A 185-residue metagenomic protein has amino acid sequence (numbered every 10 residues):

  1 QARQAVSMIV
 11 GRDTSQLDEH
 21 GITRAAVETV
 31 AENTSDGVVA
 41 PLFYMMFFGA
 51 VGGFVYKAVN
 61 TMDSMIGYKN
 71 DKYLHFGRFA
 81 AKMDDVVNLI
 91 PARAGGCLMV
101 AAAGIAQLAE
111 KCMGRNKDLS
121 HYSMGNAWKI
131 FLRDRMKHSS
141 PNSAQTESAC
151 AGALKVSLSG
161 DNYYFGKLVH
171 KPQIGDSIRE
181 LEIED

Functional and structural regions predicted by a protein language model:
Q1-V55, V59, G67-D185: Hydrophobic alpha-helical transmembrane segments
D63: Short active-site segment of divalent metal-dependent hydrolases/proteases that encodes the spacing between
